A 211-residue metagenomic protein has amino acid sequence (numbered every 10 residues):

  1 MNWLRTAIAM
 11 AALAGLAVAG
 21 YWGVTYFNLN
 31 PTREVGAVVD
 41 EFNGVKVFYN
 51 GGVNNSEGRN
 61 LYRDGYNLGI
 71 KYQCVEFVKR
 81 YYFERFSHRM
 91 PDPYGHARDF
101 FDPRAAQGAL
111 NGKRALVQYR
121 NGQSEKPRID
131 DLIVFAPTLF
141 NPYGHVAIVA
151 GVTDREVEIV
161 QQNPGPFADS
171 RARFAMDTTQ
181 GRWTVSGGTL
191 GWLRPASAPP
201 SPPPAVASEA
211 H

Functional and structural regions predicted by a protein language model:
M1-G15: N-terminal Sec-pathway targeting helices
W3-A7, N28, N141-H211: Aromatic- and glycine-rich peptidoglycan recognition patches
A14-Y21, A210: N-terminal pre-domains immediately preceding structured catalytic cores
A19-A105: N-terminal capping segments
R33-E34, R59, N111-K113, F135-A136 (+1 more regions): Intrinsically disordered, low-complexity segments enriched in polar/charged residues with Gly/Pro, especially when
M90-P91, D99, Q107, F167-M176: Acidic Ser/Thr/Pro-rich low-complexity disordered segments that often serve as glycosylated linkers/stalks around
D102-V157, N163: ...with weaker cross-activation on analogous glycine-rich loops/strands in unrelated enzymes
